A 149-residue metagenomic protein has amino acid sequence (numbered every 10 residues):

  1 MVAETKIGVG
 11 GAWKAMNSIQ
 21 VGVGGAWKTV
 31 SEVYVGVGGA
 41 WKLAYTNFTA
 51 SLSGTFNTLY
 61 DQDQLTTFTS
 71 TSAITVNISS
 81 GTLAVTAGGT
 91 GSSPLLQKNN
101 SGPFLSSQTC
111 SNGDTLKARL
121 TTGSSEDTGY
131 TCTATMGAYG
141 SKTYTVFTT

Functional and structural regions predicted by a protein language model:
M1-T49: Intrinsically disordered, compositionally biased repeat/linker segments
M1-V2, F147-T149: Short, solvent-exposed mixed-charge patches
K28, W41-L43, G102-S106, G140-S141: Surface-exposed loop/edge segments in extracytoplasmic proteins
F48-A87, Y144-F147: Solvent-exposed, low-complexity, repeat-rich "mucin-like" stalks and linkers
G89-P103: Short, solvent-exposed loop/linker segments at beta-strand-coil boundaries, enriched for Pro/Gly and Ser/Thr
S106-N112: Short proline/glycine- and polar residue-rich coil/turn motifs
D114-D127: Extracellular/luminal low-complexity segments enriched in Ser/Thr/Pro
D127-Y139: A short beta-strand micro-motif common to beta-rich folds, especially ectodomain repeats
